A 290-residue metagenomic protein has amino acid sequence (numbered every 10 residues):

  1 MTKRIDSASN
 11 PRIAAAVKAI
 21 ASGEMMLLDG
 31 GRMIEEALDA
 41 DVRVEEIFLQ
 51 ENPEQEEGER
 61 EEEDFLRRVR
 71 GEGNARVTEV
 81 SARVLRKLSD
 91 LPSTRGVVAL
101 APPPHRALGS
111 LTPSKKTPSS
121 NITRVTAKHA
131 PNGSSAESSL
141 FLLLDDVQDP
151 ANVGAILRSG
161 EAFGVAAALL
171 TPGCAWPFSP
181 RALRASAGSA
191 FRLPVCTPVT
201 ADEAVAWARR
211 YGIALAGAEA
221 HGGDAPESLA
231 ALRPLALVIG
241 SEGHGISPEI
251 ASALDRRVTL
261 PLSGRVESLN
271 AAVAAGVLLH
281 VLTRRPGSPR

Functional and structural regions predicted by a protein language model:
M1-R67, C174-W176: Boundary-proximal intrinsically disordered activation/regulatory segments immediately upstream of a helical core
G30, Q148-I156, E267-A274: Amphipathic alpha-helical repeat scaffolds
D39, R83, K116, I122 (+2 more regions): RNA substrate-binding interface of SAM-dependent RNA methyltransferases
P53-E72, L108-S138: Intrinsically disordered, low-complexity terminal tails and inter-domain linkers enriched for S/T/G/P/D/E
L66-L100: Glycine/small-residue-rich loop that forms an oxyanion/phosphate-binding "nest" at active or ligand-binding sites
D90-L108, K115, C174: Acidic/glycine-rich phosphate/pyrophosphate-binding loops and surrounding catalytic core that coordinate Mg2+
A99, S159-F163, P177-S179, R184-A190 (+1 more regions): Structured adenosyl-cofactor binding patch, chiefly the S-adenosyl-L-methionine
T112, A216-G264, N270: Active-site/ligand-binding-proximal alpha/beta "capping" segment
